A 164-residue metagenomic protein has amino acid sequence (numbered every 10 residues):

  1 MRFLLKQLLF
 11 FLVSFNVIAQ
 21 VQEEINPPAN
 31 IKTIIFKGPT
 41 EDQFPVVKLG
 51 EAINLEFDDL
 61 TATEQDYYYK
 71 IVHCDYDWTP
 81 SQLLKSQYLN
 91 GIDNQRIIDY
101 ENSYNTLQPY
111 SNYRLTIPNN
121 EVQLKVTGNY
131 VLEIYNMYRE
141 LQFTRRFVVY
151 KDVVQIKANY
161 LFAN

Functional and structural regions predicted by a protein language model:
M1-Q22: Bacterial Sec-dependent N-terminal signal peptides
I25, V149-N164: Low-complexity, Pro/Ser/Thr- and charge-rich linker/hinge segments at domain boundaries
P28-H73, N164: Contiguous beta-strand segments within globular domains
T63-G91: Extended low-complexity, serine/threonine- and proline-enriched intrinsically disordered segments
Y76-W78, V122, N136-F143: Short acidic/polar inter-strand loop motif in beta-rich domains
L89-Y110: Extended, solvent-exposed segments with strong compositional bias
L107-I134: Ligand-binding face of N-terminal immunoglobulin V-set domains in extracellular IgSF glycoproteins
N112-R114, Q142-R146: Well-ordered beta-strand positions in beta-sheet-rich domains
